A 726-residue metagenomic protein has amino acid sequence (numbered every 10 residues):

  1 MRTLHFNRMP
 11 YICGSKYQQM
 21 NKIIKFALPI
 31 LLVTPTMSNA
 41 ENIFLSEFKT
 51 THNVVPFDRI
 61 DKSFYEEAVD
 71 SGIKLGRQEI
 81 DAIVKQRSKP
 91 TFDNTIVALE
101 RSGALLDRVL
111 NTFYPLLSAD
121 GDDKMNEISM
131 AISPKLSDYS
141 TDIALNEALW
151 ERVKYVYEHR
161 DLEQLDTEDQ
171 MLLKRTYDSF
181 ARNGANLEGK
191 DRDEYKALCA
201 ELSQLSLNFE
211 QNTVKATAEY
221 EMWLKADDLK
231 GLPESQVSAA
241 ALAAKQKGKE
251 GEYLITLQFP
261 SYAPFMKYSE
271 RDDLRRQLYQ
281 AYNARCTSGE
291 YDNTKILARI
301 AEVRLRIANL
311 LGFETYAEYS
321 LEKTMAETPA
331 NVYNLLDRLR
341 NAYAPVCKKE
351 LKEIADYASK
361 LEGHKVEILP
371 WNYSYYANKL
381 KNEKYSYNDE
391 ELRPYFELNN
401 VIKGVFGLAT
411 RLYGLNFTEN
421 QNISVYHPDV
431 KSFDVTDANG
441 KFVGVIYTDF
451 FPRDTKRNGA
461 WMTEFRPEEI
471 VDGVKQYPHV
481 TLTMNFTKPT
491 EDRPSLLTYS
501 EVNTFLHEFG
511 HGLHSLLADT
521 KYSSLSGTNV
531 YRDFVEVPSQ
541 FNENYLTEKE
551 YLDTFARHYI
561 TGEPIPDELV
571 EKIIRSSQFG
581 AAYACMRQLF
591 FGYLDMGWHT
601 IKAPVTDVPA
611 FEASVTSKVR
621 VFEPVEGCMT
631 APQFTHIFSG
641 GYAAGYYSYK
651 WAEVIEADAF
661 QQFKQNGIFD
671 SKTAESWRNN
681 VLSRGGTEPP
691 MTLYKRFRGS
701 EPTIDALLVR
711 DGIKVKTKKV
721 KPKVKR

Functional and structural regions predicted by a protein language model:
Y11-I12, K16: Short, positively charged and aromatic/hydrophobic N-terminal segments
N21-P29: Sec-dependent signal peptide recognition, specifically the positively charged N-region followed immediately by
I30-M37: Hydrophobic h-region of N-terminal signal peptides that target proteins for export in Gram-negative bacteria
E41-E234, F663, R726: N-terminal helix-rich structural modules
E41-R59, S71, G231, E252-L254 (+10 more regions): C-terminal, non-catalytic "cap/extension" segments appended to globular domains
K49-F64, T112-I132, Y155-A197, T256-T294 (+6 more regions): Short His/Asp/Glu-rich catalytic/ion-coordination signatures at enzyme active sites or charged loops
E168, L172, Q204, Q211 (+7 more regions): Active-site-proximal, well-structured secondary-structure segments within enzyme catalytic domains
T487-L506: Short pre-active-site segment immediately N-terminal to the catalytic Zn-binding motif
